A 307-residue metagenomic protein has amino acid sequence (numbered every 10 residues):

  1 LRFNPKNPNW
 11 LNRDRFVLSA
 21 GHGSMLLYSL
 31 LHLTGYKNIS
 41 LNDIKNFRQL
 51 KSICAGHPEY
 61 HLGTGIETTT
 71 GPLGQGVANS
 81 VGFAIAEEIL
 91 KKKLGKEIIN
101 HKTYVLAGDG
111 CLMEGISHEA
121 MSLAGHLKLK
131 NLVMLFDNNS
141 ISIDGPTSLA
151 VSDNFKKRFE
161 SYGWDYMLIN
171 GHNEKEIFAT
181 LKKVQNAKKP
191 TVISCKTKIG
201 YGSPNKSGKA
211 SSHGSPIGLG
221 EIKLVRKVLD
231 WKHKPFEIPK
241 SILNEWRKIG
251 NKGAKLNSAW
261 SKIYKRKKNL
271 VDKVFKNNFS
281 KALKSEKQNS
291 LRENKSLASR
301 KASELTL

Functional and structural regions predicted by a protein language model:
L1-T103, N244-L307: Thiamine diphosphate
P5, R13, L62-K248: Glycine-rich ThDP/TPP pyrophosphate-binding loop and its adjacent helix/strand module within ThDP-dependent enzymes
